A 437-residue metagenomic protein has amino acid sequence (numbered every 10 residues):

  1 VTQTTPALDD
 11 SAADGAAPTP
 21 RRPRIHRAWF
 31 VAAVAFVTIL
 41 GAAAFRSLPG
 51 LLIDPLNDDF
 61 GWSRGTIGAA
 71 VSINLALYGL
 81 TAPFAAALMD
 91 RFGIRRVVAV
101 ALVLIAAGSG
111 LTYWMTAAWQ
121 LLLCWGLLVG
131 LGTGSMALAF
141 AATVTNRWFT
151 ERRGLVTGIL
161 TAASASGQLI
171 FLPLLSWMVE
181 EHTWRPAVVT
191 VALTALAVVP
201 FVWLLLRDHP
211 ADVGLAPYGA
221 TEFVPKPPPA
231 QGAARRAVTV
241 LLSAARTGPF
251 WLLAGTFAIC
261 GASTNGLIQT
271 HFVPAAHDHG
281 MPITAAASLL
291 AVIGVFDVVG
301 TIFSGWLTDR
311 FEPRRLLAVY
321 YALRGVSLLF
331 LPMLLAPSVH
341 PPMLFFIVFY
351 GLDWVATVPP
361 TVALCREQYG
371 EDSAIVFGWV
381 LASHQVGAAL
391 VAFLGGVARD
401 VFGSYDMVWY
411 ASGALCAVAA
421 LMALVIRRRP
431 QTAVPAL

Functional and structural regions predicted by a protein language model:
F30-R64, A82-A85, L172, G266-V273: Extracytoplasmic
L40, G108, Q120-M136, A258-I259 (+1 more regions): Hydrophobic core of transmembrane alpha-helices in multi-pass small-molecule transporters, especially MFS/SLC-type
P49-I53, L242-I302, V358, V391: Extracytoplasmic gate region of multi-pass secondary transporters
L56-N57, L88-M89, I170, L174-H182 (+3 more regions): Interfacial helix-cap and linker-helix signal at transmembrane-aqueous boundaries of multi-pass secondary transporters
T81-I94, T301-P313, R399-D400: Helix-to-loop junctions at the C-terminal end of transmembrane segments in multipass secondary transporters
V103-T116, L323-A336: C-terminal ends and interior cores of transmembrane alpha-helices in multi-pass membrane transporters/permeases
W125-A162: Cytoplasmic helix-loop-helix junction between adjacent transmembrane helices in 12-TM secondary transporters
A163-V213: Helix-loop-helix hairpin linking two adjacent transmembrane segments in secondary transporters
